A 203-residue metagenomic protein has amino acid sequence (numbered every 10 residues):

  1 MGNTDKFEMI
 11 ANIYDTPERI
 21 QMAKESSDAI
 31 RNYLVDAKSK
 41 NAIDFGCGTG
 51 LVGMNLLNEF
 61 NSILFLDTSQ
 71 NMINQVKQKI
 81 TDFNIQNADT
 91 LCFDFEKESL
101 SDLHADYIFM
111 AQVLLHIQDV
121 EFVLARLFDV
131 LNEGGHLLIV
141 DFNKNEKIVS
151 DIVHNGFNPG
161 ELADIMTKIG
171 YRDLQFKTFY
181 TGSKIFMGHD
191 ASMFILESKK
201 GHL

Functional and structural regions predicted by a protein language model:
M1-A37, Q75, F83: Conserved class I S-adenosyl-L-methionine
I43-K97: Class I SAM-dependent methyltransferase SAM/SAH-binding core
F109: A conserved beta-strand element that flanks and buttresses the S-adenosyl-L-methionine
Q112-V113: Short catalytic micro-motifs in class I SAM-dependent methyltransferases
E121-E133: A short glycine-rich, Lys/Arg-flanked "PGG" loop and its adjoining helix->strand segment in the class I
L138-A163: Conserved class I S-adenosyl-L-methionine
Y171-G182: Conserved S-adenosyl-L-methionine
G182-L203: Core SAM-dependent methyltransferase catalytic element
